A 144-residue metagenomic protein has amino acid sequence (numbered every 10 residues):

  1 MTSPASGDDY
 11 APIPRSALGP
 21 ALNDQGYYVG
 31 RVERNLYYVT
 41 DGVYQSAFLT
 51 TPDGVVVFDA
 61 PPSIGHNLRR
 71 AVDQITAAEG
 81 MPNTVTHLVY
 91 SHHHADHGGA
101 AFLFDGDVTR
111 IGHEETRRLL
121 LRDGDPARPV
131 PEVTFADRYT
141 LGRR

Functional and structural regions predicted by a protein language model:
M1-G26: N-terminal pre-domain segments of enzymes
S6, N23, E33-R34, A100 (+1 more regions): A general marker of short, structured functional hotspots
D8, I64, R128: Hydrophobic small-molecule pocket/channel-lining residues, especially in calycin-type beta-barrels
D9-A11, Y28-Y38, G98, D125: Phosphate-binding glycine-rich loops and adjacent basic patches that engage nucleotide phosphates, nucleic-acid
P12, V29-G30, V39-T40, T50 (+3 more regions): Intrinsically disordered, low-complexity regions enriched in small/polar residues
P20, N67, D73-R143: Active-site HxH/HxHxD metal-binding segment of metal-dependent hydrolases
Q25, V29, N35, E132 (+1 more regions): Alpha-helix-centered segments that form part of catalytic cores
G26-Q74, E79: Conserved beta-strand hairpin/beta-sheet module of binuclear metal-dependent hydrolase folds, prominently
